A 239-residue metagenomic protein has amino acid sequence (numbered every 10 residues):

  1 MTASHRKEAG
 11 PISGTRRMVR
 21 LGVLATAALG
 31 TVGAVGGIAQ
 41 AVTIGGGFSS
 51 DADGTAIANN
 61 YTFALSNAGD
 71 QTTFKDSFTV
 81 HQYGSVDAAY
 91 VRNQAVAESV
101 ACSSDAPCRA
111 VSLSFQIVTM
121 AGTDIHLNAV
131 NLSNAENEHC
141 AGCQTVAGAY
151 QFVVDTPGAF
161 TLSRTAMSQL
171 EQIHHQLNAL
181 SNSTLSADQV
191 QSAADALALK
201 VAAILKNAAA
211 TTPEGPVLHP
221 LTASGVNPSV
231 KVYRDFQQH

Functional and structural regions predicted by a protein language model:
M1-A41: Secretory targeting and sorting signals
V42-H239: Low-complexity repeat regions of mature extracellularly deployed or surface/particle-associated proteins
